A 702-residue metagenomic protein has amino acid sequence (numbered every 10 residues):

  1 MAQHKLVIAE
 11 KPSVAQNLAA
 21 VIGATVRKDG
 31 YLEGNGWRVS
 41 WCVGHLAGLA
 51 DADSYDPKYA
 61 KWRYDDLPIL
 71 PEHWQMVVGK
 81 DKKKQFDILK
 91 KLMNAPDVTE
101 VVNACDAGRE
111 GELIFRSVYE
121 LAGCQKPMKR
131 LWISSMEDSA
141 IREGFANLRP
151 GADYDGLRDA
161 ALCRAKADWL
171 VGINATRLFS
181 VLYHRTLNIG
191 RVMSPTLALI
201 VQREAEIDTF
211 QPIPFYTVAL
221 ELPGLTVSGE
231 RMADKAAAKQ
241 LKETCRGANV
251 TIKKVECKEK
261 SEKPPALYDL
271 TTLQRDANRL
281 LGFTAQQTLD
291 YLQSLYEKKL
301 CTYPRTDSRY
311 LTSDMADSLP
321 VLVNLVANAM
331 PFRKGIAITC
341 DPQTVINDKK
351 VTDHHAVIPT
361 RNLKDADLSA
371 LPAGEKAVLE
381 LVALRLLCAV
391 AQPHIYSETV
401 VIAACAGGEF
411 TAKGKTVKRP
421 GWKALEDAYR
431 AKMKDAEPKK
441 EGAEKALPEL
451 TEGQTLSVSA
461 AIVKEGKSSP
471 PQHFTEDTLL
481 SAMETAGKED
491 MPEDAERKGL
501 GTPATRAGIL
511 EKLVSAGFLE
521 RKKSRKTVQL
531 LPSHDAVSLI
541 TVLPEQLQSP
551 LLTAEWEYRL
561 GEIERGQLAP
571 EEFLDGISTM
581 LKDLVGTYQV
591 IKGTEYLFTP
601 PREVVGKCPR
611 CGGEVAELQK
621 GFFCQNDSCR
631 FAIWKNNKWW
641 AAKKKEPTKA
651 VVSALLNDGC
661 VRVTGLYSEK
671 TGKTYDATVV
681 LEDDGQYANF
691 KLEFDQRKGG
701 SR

Functional and structural regions predicted by a protein language model:
M1-A165, W169, P470: Intrinsically disordered, low-complexity regulatory segments
A2-L6, K28, K82, M93 (+7 more regions): Basic, low-complexity terminal or inter-domain segments flanking catalytic cores
Q3-L6, A104-A107, H184-T186, C257-A266 (+3 more regions): Conserved short loop/turn motifs at secondary-structure junctions
P12-A19, G36-V39, V43, G79-K90 (+19 more regions): Amphipathic alpha-helical transducer elements in NTP-driven molecular machines
I69, L162, I213, K350-H354: Short, solvent-exposed loop/turn segments at the edges of secondary structure
P96, D138-L222, C257-S261: C-terminal or mid-to-C-terminal helical accessory/interaction module adjacent to the motor/catalytic core
K235-Y268, Q274: Metal- or metallocofactor-binding catalytic centers and their adjacent structured scaffolds across diverse enzyme
